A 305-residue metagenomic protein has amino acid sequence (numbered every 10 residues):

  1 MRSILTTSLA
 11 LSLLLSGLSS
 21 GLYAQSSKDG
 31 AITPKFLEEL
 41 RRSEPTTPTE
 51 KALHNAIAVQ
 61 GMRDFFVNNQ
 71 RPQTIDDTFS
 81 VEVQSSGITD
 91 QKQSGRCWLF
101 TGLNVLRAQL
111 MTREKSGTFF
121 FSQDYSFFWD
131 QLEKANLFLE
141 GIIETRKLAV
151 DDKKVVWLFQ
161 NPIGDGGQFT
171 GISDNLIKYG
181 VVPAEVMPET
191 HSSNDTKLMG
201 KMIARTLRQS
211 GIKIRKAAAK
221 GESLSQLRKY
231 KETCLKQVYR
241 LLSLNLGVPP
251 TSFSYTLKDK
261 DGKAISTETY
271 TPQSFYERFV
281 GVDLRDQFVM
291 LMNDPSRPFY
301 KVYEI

Functional and structural regions predicted by a protein language model:
M1-T7: Positively charged n-region of N-terminal signal peptides that target proteins for export
S8-G17: Bacterial N-terminal signal peptides
L18-A24: Sec/Tat signal peptide C-region and signal peptidase I cleavage site
A24-K92, L99-I305: Structured alpha-helical subdomains that flank or immediately precede key functional sites
